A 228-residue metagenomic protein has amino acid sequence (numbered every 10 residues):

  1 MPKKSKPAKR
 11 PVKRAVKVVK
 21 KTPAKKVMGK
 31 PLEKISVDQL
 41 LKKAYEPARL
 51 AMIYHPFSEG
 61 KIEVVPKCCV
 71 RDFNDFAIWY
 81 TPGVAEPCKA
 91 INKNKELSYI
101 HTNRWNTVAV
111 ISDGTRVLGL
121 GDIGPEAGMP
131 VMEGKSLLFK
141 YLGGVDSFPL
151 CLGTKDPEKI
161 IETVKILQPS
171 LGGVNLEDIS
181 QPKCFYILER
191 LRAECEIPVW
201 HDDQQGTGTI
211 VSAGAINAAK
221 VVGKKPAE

Functional and structural regions predicted by a protein language model:
K3-K30: Intrinsically disordered, polybasic Lys/Arg-rich low-complexity tracts
K20, A24-I197: N-terminal ligand-binding/catalytic initiation module
K95, C195, A215-V222: Structural motif corresponding to the C-terminal cap of alpha-helices
T163-Q168, A213-A219: Short, surface-exposed amphipathic charged segments that create phosphate/polyanion-binding patches used for binding
W200-N217: A glycine-rich, Thr/Ser-enriched phosphate-binding loop motif common to dinucleotide/cofactor-binding enzymes
V222-E228: Glycine-rich NAD(P)-binding loop of Rossmann-like domains
